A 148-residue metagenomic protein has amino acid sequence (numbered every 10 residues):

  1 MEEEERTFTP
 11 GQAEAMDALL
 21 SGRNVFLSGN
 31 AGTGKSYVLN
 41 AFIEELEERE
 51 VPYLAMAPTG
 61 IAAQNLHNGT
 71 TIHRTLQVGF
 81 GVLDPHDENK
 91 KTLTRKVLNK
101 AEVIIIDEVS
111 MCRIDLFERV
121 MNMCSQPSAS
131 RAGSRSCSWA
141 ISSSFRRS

Functional and structural regions predicted by a protein language model:
M1-S148: Conserved ATP-binding/catalytic motifs of P-loop helicase motor domains
